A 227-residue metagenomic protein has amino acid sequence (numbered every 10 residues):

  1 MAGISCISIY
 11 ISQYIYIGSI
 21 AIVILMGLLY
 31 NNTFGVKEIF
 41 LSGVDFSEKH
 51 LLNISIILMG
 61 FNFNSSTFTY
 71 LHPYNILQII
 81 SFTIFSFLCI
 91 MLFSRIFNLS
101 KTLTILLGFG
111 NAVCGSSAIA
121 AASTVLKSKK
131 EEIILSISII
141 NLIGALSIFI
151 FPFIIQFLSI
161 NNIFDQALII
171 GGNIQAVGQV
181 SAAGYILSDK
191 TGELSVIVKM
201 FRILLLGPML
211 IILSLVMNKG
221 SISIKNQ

Functional and structural regions predicted by a protein language model:
M1, I54, M59, F63-M91 (+2 more regions): Entry/N-cap segments of selected transmembrane alpha helices and their immediately preceding amphipathic helices
M1-E48, M59-T67, P208-Q227: Structural signature of multi-pass alpha-helical membrane transport proteins
Y10-Q13, S65-Y74, I155-D165, Y185-L194: Helix-coil boundary and interhelical linker segments in multi-pass alpha-helical membrane proteins
Y14-M26, L51, L71-I84, G108-N111 (+2 more regions): Structural signature of hydrophobic alpha-helical transmembrane segments
F34-S42, L58-N75, M91-L103, I155: Transmembrane alpha-helix boundary signature
L77-N111, A145-I163: Transmembrane alpha-helices that form the ion-translocation and gating core of multi-pass ion transport proteins
F93-F97, I150-N173, K199-I224: Juxtamembrane and boundary regions of transmembrane helices in multi-pass small-molecule transporters and channels
K101-S147, D165-S188: Alpha-helical membrane segments and immediately flanking helix-loop junctions that form or couple to the substrate/ion
